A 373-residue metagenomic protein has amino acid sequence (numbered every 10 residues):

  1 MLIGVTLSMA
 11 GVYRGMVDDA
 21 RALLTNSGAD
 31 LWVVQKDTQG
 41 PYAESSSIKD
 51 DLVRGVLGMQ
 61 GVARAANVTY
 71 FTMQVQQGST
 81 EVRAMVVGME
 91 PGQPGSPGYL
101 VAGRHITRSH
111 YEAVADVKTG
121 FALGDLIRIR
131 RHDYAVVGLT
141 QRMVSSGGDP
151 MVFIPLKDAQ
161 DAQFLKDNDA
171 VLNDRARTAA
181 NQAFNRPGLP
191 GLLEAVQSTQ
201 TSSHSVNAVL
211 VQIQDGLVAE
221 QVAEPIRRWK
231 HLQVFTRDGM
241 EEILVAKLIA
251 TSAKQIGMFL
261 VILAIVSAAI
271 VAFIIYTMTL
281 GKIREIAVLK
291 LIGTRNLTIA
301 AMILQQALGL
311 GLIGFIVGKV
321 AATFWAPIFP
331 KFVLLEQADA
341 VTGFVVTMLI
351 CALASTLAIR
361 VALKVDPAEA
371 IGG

Functional and structural regions predicted by a protein language model:
M1-V5, A253-F273, L310-G314, G318 (+3 more regions): Alpha-helical transmembrane segments of integral membrane proteins
I3-M85, R104, R108-S109, F121-L123 (+3 more regions): Hydrophobic, regular-secondary-structure patches
T6-G15, A253-K290, I299-L304, A358: A hydrophobic alpha-helix feature that marks transmembrane segments and, especially, their cytosolic C-terminal ends
L31, D169-R186, P190-R228: A short beta-strand structural signal in non-transmembrane regions
V68-F71, T80-E90, P97-L193: Hydrophobic secondary-structure segments that place a key small or acidic residue at a functional site
L210, D215-A269, M278-I283, L297 (+1 more regions): Peri-transmembrane interface segments
M302, L312-A352, T356-E369: Short helix-loop junctions at transmembrane helix boundaries
